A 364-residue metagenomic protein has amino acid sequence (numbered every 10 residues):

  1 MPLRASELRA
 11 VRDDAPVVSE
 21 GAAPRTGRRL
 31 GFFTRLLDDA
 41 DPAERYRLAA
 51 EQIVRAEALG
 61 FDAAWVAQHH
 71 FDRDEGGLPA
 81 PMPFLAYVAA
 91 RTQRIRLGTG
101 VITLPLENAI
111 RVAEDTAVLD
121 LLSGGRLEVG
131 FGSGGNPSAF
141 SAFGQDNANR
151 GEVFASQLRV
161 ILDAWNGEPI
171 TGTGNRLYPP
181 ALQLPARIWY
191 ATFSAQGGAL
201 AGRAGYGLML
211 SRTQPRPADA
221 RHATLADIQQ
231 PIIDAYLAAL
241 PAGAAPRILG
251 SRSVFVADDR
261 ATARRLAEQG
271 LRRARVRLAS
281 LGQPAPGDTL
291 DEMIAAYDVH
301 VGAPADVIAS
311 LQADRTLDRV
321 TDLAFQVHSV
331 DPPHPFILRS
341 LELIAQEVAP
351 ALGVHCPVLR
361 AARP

Functional and structural regions predicted by a protein language model:
M1-R91, I95-R96, A186, A362-P364: N-terminal beta1-alpha1-beta2 module of alpha/beta enzyme domains
P2, R25-E44, L106-P169, L208-H222 (+1 more regions): Flexible, glycine-rich active-site loops centered on histidine and acidic residues that chelate a metal or position
P2-T26, A148-L177, D219-T321, V354-P364: An alpha-helical appendage that flanks or caps ligand/catalytic pockets
A22-P24, E57-A58, L85-Q93, T116 (+4 more regions): Acidic (Asp/Glu)-rich catalytic clusters
L30-T34, A64-V66, L97-T99, L127-F131 (+4 more regions): Hydrophobic faces of well-ordered beta-strands that scaffold small-molecule active sites in alpha/beta enzyme cores
F33-Y46, I102-I110, L184-T192, A295-P304: Active-site mouth loops of central-metabolism enzymes
G60, Q68, V88, L119 (+5 more regions): Conserved, mostly hydrophobic/aromatic
A63-F84, V88, T103, R212-A223 (+1 more regions): Glycine-rich, proline-tolerant flexible connector loops at the mouths of alpha/beta enzymes
